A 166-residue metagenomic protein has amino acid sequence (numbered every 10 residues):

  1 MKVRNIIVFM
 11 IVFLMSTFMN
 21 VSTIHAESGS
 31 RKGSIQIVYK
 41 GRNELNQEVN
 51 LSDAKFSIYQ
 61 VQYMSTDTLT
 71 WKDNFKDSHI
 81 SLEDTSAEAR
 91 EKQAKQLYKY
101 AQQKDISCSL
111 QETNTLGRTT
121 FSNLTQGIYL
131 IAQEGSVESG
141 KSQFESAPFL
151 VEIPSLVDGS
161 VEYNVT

Functional and structural regions predicted by a protein language model:
M1-T166: Solvent-exposed loop/turn and edge beta-strand elements of beta-rich ligand-binding domains
